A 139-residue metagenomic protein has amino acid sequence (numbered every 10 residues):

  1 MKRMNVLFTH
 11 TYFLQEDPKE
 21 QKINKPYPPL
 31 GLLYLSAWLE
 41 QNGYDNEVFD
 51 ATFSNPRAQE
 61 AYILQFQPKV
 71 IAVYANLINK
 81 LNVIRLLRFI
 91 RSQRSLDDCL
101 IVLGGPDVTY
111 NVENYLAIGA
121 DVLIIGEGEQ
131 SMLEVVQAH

Functional and structural regions predicted by a protein language model:
K2-L7: Extreme N-terminal starter segment of soluble prokaryotic enzymes
H10-Q15: Short polar catalytic/cofactor-binding loops
D17-L32: Glycine- and acidic-residue-enriched helix-capping/strand-helix junction motifs
W38-L39, Y44-H139: Glycine-rich beta-alpha loop elements in corrinoid/cobalamin-binding modules across cobalamin-dependent enzymes
